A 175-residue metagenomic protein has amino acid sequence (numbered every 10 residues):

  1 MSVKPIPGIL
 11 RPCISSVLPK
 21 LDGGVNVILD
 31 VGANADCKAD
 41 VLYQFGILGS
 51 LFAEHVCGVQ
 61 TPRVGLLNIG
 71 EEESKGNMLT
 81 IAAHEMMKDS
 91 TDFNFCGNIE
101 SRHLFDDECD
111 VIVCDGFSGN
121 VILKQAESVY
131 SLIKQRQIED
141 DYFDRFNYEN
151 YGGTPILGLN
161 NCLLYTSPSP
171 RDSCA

Functional and structural regions predicted by a protein language model:
M1, K75, T80-F143: Glycine-rich phosphate-binding loop
M1, L10-P12, K38-A39, V121-I122: Short glycine/serine/threonine-rich phosphate/pyrophosphate-binding segments that cradle anionic phosphate groups
S2-G32, S90-I99, R136-F143: Short, acidic/small-residue loops that bind anionic groups at enzyme active sites
L21-A35, G153-C162: A structural-propensity feature for long, helix-poor, extended segments
V27-D30, R63-N68, D115: Short beta-strands and strand-loop turn motifs
V31-A35, E71-E73, S167: Short beta-strand and adjoining strand-loop segment in the mid-core of the Rossmann-like NAD(P)-dependent dehydrogenase
K38-G97: Glycine-rich phosphate/diphosphate-binding loop of Rossmann-like nucleotide-binding domains
Y165-D172: Conserved small/polar residues in nucleotide/adenosyl-binding loops
